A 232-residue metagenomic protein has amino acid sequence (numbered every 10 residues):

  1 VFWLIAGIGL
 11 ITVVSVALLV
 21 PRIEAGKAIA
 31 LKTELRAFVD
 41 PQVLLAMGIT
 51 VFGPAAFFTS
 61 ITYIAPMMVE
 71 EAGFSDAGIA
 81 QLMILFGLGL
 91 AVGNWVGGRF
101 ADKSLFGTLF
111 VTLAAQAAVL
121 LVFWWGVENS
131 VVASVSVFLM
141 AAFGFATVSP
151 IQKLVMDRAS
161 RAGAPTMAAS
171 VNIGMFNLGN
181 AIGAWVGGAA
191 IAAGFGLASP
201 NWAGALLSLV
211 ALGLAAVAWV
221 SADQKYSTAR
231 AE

Functional and structural regions predicted by a protein language model:
V1-A6, S75, A189-L209: A membrane-interface helix-boundary motif in multi-pass transporters
A6-G26, L214-W219: C-terminal membrane-cytosol helix-exit motif in multi-pass small-molecule transporters
L19-I49: Juxtamembrane intracellular "pre-TM" segments in multi-pass secondary transporters
Q42-I84, L88-A91, L105: Extracytoplasmic gate region of multi-pass secondary transporters
G93-L105, I191-A192: Helix-to-loop junctions at the C-terminal end of transmembrane segments in multipass secondary transporters
A114-E128: C-terminal ends and interior cores of transmembrane alpha-helices in multi-pass membrane transporters/permeases
A146-R161: Intracellular juxtamembrane helix-capping segments at the cytosolic ends of symmetry-related transmembrane helices
R158-G196: A late C-terminal transmembrane helix in Major Facilitator Superfamily
